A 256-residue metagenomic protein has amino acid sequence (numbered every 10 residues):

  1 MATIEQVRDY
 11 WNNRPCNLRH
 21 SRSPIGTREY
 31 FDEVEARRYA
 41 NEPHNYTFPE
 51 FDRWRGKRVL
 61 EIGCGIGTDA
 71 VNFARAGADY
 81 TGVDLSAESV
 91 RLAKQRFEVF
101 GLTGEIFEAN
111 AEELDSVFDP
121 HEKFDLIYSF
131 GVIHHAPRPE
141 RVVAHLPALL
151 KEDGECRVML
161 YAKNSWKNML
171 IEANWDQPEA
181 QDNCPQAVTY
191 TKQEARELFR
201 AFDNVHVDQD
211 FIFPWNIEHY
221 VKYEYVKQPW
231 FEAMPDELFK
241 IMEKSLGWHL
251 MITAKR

Functional and structural regions predicted by a protein language model:
M1-E35: N-terminal, positively charged/glycine-rich alpha-helical extensions of SAM-dependent methyltransferases
P24-E29, Y190-W230: Conserved catalytic loop of SAM-dependent methyltransferase domains
T27-K57: Conserved alpha-helix/loop element of class I SAM-dependent methyltransferases that forms part of the SAM/SAH-binding
W54-L114: Class I SAM-dependent methyltransferase SAM/SAH-binding core
Y128: A conserved beta-strand element that flanks and buttresses the S-adenosyl-L-methionine
A136, D176-E194: Acceptor-substrate binding/catalytic loop of class I
E140-E155: A short glycine-rich, Lys/Arg-flanked "PGG" loop and its adjoining helix->strand segment in the class I
E155-E179: Conserved class I S-adenosyl-L-methionine
